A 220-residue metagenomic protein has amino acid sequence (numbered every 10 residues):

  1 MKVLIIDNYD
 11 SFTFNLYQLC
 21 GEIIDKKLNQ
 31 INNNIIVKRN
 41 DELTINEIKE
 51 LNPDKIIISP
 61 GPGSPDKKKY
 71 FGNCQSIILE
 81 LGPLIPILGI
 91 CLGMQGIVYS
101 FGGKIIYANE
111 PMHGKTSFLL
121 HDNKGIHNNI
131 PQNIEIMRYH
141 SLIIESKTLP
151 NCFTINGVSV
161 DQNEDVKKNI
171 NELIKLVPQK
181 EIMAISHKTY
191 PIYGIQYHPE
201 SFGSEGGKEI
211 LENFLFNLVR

Functional and structural regions predicted by a protein language model:
M1-I5, E50, T189, Y193: Glycine/serine-rich loop-strand microenvironments at binding/catalytic pocket rims
K2-V3, S11, Y17-L88, F101: Flexible gly/pro-rich beta->alpha loop and the following alpha-helix that scaffold active-site loops
D7, C91: Conserved G/P- and acidic residue-centered "switch" motifs that form tight phosphate/ATP-binding loops in soluble
S11-F12, L43, G114, F202 (+1 more regions): Short alpha-helical
F12, G63-S64, E145, G203: Glycine-rich nucleotide phosphate-binding loop and flanking beta-alpha elements of Rossmann-like dinucleotide-binding
P60-S64, G93-Q95, P199: Short glycine-rich anion-binding loops that position phosphate/pyrophosphate groups of nucleotides and phosphorylated
G72-L88, Q95-I192, Y197-G206: Pocket-forming structural segment of enzyme catalytic cores
S201-R220: Acyltransferase
